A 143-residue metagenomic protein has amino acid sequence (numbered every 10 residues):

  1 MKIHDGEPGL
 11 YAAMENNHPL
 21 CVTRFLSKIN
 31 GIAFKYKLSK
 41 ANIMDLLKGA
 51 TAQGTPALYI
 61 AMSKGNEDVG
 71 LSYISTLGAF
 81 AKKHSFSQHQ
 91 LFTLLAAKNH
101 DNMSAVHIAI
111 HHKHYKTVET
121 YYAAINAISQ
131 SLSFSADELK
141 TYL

Functional and structural regions predicted by a protein language model:
G9, A13, P19, L95-A97 (+1 more regions): A detector of tandem-repeat and repeat-rich interaction/domain scaffolds
R24-L46, S72-L94, Y122-T141: Ankyrin repeat domain, specifically the short helix-to-loop turn at the C-terminus of the second helix of each repeat
